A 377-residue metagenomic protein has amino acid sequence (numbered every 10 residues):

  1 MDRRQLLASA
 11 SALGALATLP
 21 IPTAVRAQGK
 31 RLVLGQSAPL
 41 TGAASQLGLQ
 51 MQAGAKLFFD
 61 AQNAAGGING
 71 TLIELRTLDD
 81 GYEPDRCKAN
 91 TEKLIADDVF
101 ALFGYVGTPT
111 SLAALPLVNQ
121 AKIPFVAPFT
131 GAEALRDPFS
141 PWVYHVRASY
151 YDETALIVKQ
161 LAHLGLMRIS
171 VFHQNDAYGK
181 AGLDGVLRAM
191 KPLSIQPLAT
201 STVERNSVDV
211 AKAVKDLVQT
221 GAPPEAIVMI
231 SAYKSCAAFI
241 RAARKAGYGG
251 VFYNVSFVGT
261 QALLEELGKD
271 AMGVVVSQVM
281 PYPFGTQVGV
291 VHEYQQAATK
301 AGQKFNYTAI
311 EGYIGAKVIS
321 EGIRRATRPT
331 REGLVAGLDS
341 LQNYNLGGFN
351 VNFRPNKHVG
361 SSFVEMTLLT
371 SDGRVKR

Functional and structural regions predicted by a protein language model:
M1, I21-A38: C-terminal segment of N-terminal export signals and the immediately downstream linker at the start of the mature
M1-G14: N-terminal secretory signal peptides and thylakoid transit peptides that target proteins across membranes
G35-G54, L78-P84, V106-P109, F172-K180 (+3 more regions): Extracytoplasmic "Venus flytrap"
Q46-A53, G66-A134, V146, V203-S207 (+2 more regions): Beta-alpha junction/loop-to-helix N-cap segments that form part of ligand/metal-binding clefts
A89, A132-A134, P141-G247, Y282-H292: Extracellular/periplasmic Venus flytrap/periplasmic-binding protein
L94, D98-V106, V126-P128, S170-H173 (+4 more regions): Periplasmic-binding protein-like
I240-G312, G373-K376: Extracellular/periplasmic periplasmic-binding protein-like sensory domains
K300-A309, S320-K376: Segments of small-molecule ligand-sensing domains
